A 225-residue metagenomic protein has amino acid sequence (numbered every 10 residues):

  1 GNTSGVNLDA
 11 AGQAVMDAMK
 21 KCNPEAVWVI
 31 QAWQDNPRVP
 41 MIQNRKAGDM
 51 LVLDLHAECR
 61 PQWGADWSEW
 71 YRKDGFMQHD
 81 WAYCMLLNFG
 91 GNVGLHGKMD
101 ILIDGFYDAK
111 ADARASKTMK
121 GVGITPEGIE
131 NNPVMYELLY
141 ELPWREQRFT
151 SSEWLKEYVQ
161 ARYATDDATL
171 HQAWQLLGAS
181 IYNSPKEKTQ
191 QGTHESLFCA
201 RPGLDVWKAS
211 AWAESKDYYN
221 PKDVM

Functional and structural regions predicted by a protein language model:
G1-G178, N183-Q191, F198-V224: Catalytic-core regions of glycoside hydrolase
